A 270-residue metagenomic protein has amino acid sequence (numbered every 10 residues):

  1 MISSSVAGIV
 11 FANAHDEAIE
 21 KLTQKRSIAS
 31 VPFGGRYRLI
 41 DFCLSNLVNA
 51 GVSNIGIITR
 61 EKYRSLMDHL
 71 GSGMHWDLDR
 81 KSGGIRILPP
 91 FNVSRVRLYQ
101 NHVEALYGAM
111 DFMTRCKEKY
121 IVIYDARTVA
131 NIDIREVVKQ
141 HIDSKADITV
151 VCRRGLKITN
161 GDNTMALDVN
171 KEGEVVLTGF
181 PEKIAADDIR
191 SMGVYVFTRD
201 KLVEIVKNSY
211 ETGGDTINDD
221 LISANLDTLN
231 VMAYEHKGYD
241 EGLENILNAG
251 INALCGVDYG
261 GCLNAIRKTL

Functional and structural regions predicted by a protein language model:
M1-R267: Unchanged
